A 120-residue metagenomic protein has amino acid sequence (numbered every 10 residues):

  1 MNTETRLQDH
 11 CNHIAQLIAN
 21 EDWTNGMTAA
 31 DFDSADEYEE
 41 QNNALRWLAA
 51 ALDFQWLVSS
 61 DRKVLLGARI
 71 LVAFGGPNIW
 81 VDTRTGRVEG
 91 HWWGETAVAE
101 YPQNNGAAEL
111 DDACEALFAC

Functional and structural regions predicted by a protein language model:
M1-V72: Negatively charged, low-complexity tracts enriched in Asp/Glu with abundant Ser/Thr
G67, L71-A97: Acidic, low-complexity, intrinsically disordered interaction modules
G86-C120: Polybasic, proline/glycine-rich intrinsically disordered low-complexity segments
